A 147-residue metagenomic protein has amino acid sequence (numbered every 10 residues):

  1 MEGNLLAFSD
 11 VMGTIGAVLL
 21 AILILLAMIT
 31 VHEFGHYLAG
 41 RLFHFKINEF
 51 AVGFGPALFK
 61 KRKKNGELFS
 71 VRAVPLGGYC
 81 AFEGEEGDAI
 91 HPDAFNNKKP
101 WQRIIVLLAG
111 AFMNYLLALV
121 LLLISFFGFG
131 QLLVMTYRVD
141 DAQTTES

Functional and structural regions predicted by a protein language model:
E2-G16, E86-W101, M113-S147: PDZ peptide-recognition modules
M12-H91: Small-residue-rich helix-interface/hinge motifs
A21-I24, K98, Q102: Active-site oxyanion-binding pockets that recognize sulfate/phosphate
I22-I29, L107, A111, Y115 (+1 more regions): Alpha-helical transmembrane spans of integral membrane proteins, capturing the lipid-embedded, hydrophobic core of TM
E33-H36, R103, N114: Acidic active-site catalytic centers that drive phospho-/nucleotidyl reactions and related ester hydrolyses
A57, R103-L107: Short amphipathic alpha-helical coupling elements at transmembrane boundaries
